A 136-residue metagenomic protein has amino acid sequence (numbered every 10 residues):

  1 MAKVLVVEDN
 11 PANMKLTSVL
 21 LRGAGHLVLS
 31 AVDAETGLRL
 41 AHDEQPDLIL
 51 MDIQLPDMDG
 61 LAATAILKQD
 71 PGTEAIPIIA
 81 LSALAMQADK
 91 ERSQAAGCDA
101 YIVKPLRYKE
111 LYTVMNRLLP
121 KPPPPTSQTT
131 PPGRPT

Functional and structural regions predicted by a protein language model:
K15-G23: Charged docking surfaces used in two-component/phosphorelay signaling
G25-V32, L40: Short hydrophobic/Thr-rich beta-strand motif most characteristic of the beta2 strand and flanking loop of CheY-like
S30, L55-M58, Q87, A95: Residue-level signal for the "D+5" position in two-component response regulator receiver
E44-L50, L55: Active-site beta3 strand of CheY-like receiver
I102-V103: Residues at the ends of beta-strands that form strand-to-helix hinge/output surfaces
L106-N116: C-terminal output helix
